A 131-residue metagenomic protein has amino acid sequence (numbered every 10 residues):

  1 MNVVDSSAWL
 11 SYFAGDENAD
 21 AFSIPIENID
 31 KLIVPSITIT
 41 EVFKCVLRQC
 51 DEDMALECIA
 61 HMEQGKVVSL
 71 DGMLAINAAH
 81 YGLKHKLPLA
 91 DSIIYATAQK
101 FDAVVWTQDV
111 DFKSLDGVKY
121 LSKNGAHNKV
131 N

Functional and structural regions predicted by a protein language model:
M1, T97-N131: Acidic, PIN/NYN-like endoribonuclease modules and their adjacent C-terminal/linker elements
V3-V4, A8, D20-R48, K66-L70: PIN/NYN-family metal-dependent endoribonuclease catalytic core
A8-W9, T38-I39, L74, I93-I94 (+1 more regions): Alpha-helix capping/helix-boundary segments
Y12-F13, C45, L115: Residues that scaffold the ATP/ADP-binding catalytic core of kinase and kinase-like folds
N28-I29, Q64-G65, F101, L115: Structured helix-beta-strand junction loops
V42, P88-V104: Acidic, metal-associated active-site segment
E63-K84: Acidic catalytic patch
